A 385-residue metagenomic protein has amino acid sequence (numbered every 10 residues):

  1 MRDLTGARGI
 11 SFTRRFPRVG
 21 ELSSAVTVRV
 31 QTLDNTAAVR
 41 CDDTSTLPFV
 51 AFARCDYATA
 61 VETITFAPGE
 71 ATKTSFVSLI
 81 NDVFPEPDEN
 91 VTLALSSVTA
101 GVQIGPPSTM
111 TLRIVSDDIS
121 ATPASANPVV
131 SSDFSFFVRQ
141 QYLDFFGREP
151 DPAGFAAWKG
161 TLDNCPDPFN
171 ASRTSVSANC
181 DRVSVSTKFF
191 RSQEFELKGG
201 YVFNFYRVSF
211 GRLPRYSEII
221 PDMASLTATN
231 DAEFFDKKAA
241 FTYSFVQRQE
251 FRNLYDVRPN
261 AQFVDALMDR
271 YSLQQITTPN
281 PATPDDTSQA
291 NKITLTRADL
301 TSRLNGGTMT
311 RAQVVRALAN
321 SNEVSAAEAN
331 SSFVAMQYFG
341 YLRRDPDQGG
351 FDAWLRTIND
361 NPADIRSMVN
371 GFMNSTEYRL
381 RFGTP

Functional and structural regions predicted by a protein language model:
M1-N127: Short boundary segments that mark the start of a structured unit
R113, D118-P385: Composition-driven recognition of low-complexity segments enriched in small/aliphatic/hydroxylated residues
